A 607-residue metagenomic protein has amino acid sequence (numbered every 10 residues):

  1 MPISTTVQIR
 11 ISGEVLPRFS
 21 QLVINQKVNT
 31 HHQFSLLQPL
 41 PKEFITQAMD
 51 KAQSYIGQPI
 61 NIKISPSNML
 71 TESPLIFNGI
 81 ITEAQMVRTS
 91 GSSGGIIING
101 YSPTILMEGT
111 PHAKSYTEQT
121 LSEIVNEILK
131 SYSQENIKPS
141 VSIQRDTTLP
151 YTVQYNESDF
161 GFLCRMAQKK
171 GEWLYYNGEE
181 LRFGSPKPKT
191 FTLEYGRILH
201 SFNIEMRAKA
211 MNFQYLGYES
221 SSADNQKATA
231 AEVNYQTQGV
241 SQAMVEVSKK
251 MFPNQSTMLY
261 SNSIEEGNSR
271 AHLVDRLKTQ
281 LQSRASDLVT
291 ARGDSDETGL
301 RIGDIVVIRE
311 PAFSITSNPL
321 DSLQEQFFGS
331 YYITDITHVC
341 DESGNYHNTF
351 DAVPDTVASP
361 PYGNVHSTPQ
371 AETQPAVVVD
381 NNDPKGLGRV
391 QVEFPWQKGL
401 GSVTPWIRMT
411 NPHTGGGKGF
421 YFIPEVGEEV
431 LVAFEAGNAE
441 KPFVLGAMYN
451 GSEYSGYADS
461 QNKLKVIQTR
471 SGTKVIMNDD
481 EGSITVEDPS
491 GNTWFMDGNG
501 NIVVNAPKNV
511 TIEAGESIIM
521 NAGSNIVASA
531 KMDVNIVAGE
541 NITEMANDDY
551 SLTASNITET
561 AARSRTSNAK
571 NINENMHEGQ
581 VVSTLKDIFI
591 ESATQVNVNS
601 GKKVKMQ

Functional and structural regions predicted by a protein language model:
M1-Q607: Amphipathic alpha-helical and helix-coil boundary elements used as assembly and membrane-proximal scaffolds
